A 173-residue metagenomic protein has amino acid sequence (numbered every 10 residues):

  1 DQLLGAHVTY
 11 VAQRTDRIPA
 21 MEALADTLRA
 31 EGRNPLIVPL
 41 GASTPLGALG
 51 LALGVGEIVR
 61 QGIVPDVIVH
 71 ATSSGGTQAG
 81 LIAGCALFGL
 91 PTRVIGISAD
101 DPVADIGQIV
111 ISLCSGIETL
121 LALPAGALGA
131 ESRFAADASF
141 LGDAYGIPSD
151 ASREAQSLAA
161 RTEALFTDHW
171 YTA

Functional and structural regions predicted by a protein language model:
D1-A173: PLP-dependent amino-acid enzyme catalytic core
